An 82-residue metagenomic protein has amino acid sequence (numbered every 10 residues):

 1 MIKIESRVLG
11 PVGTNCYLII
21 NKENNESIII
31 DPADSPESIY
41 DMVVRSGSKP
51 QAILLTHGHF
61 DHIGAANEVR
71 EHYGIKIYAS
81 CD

Functional and structural regions predicted by a protein language model:
M1-S46: Conserved beta-strand hairpin/beta-sheet module of binuclear metal-dependent hydrolase folds, prominently
S35-D82: Active-site HxH/HxHxD metal-binding segment of metal-dependent hydrolases
